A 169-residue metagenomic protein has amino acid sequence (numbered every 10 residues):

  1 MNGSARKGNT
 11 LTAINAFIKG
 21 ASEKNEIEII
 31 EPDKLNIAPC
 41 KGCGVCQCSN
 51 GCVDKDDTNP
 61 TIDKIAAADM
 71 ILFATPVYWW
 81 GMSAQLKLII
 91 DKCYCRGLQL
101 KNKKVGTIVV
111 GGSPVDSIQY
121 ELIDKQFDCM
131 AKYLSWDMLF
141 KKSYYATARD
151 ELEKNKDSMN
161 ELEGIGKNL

Functional and structural regions predicted by a protein language model:
M1-A74, W80-R96, F140-K142, L152-L169: N-terminal beta1-alpha1-beta2 submodule of the flavodoxin-like/Rossmannoid cofactor-binding fold
T75-P76, K132: Acidic, low-complexity intrinsically disordered regions
Y78-W79, S135: Residues in intrinsically disordered, low-complexity segments of regulatory proteins
L100-K141: Short, glycine-/small-residue-rich phosphate/pyrophosphate-handling segment
S117-Y120, D150-N155: Short, solvent-exposed loop/turn segments at secondary-structure boundaries
A146-T147: Active-site rim beta-loop-alpha module in soluble metabolic enzymes
